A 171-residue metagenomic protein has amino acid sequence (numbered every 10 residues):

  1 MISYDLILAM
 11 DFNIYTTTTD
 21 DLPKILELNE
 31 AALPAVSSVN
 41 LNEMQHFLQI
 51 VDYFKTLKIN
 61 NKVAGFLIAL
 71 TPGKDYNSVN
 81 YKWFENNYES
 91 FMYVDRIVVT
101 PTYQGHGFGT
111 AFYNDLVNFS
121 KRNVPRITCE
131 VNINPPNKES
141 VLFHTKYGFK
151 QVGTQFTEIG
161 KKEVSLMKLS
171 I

Functional and structural regions predicted by a protein language model:
D11-I25: A short beta-loop-alpha structural element at the N-terminal edge of CoA-dependent acyl/N-acetyltransferase catalytic
D52-T71: Conserved beta-hairpin
I68-R96: Conserved acyl-donor/pantetheine-binding loop and adjacent beta-alpha core of acyl/acetyltransferases and related
D95-Q104, I133-N134: A short, internal acetyl-CoA/4′-phosphopantetheine-binding micro-motif in the GNAT/acyltransferase core
V99, G105-N118, K146: Conserved acetyl-CoA-binding loop-helix of GNAT-fold acetyltransferases
S120-I133: Conserved GNAT acetyl-CoA-binding A-motif
N134-G153: Conserved active-site alpha-helix within GNAT-family acetyltransferase domains
F156-I171: C-terminal "cap" of GNAT-fold acetyltransferases
